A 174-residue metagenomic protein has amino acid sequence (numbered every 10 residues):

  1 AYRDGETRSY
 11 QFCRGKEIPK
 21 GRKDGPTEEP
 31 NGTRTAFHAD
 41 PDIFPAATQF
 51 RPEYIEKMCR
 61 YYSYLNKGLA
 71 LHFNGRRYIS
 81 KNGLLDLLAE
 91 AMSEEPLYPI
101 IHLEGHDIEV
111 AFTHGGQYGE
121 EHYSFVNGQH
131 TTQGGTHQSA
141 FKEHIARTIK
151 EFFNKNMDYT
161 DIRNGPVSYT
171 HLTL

Functional and structural regions predicted by a protein language model:
A1-E90: GHKL-type ATPase core
H72-S168: GHKL/Bergerat-fold ATPase module in large chromosome/replication-associated machines
T170-T173: Conserved small/polar residues in nucleotide/adenosyl-binding loops
